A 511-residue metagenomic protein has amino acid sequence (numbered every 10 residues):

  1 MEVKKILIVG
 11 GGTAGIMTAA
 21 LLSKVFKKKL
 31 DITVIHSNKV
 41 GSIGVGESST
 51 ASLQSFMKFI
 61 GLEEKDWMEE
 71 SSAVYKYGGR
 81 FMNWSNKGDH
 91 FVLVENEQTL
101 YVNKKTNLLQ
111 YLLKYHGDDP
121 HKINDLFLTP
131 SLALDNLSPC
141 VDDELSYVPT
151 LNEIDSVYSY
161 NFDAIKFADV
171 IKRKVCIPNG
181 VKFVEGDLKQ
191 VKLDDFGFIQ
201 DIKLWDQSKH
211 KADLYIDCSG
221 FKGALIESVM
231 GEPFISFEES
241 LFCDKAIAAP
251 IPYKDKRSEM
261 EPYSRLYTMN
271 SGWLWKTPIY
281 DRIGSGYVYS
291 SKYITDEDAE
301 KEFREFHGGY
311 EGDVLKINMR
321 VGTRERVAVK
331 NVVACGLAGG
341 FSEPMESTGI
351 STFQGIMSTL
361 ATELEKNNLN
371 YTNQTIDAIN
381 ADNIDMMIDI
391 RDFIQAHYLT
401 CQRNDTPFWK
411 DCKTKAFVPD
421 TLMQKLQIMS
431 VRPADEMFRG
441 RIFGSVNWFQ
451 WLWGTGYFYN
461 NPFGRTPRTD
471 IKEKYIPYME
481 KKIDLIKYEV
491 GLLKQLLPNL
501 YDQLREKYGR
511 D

Functional and structural regions predicted by a protein language model:
K4-L30: N-terminal Rossmann-like FAD-binding beta1-loop-alpha1 element of flavoenzymes
S23-V45: Glycine-rich FAD pyrophosphate-binding loop
V45-S138: Dinucleotide-binding Rossmann-like beta1-alpha1 core, especially the glycine-rich loop that anchors the ADP
P149-G286, S290-A299: Predominantly flavin-linked oxidoreductase catalytic cores and closely associated redox partners
T268-R320, G340-S351, L369: Conserved FAD/dinucleotide-binding core of flavoprotein oxidoreductases
G322-I388: Conserved mid-domain beta->alpha element of the FAD-binding
T362-D511: Long, low-complexity C-terminal extensions of enzymes
